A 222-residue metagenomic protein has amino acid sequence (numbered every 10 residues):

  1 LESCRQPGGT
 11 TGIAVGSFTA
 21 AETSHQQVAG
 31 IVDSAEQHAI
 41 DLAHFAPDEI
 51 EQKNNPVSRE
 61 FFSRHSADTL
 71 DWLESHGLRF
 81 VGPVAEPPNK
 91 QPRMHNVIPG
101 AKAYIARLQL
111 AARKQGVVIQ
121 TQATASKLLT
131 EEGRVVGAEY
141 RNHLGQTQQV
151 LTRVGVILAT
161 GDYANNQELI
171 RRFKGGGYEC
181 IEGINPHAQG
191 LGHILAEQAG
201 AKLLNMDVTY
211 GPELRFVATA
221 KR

Functional and structural regions predicted by a protein language model:
Q6, H25, S126, G145 (+1 more regions): Residue-level marker for beta-strand->alpha-helix junctions and adjacent short loops that shape enzyme
Q6-P7, G12-V118: Conserved N-terminal/central alpha/beta ligand/cofactor-binding core
G9-I13, S17, A138, D162-Y163 (+1 more regions): Gly/Ser/Thr-rich helix-start
N96-V154, G190-A199: Helical element adjacent to the flavin cofactor pocket in flavoenzyme catalytic cores
L144-T147, L151-A220: Glycine-rich loop(s) and the adjacent beta-strand/alpha-helix scaffold that form part
